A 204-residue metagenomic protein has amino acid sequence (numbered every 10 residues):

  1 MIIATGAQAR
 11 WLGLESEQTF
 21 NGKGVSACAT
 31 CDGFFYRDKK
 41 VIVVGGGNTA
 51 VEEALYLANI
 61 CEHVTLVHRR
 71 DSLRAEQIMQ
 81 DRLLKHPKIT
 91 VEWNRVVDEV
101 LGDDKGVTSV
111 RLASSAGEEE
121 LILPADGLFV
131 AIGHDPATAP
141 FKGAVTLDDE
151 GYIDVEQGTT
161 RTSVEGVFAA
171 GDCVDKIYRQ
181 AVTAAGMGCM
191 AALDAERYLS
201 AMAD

Functional and structural regions predicted by a protein language model:
M1-I3, A58-Q157, V164, R197-D204: A Rossmann-like FAD-binding core segment of flavoenzymes
Q8, G13, Q18-F35, A131-Y178 (+2 more regions): FAD-site-proximal beta/loop scaffold in flavoenzymes
R37-D38, P124: Alpha-helix C-terminal capping/helix-to-coil transition sites in glycosyltransferase folds
V41: Conserved class I S-adenosyl-L-methionine
G45-G47: Glycine-rich Rossmann-fold phosphate-binding loop(s) that bind the pyrophosphate of adenine dinucleotide cofactors
A50-V51: N-terminal Rossmann-fold NAD(P) dinucleotide-binding loop
I60, A184-A192: Short, electropositive alpha-helical surface patch
